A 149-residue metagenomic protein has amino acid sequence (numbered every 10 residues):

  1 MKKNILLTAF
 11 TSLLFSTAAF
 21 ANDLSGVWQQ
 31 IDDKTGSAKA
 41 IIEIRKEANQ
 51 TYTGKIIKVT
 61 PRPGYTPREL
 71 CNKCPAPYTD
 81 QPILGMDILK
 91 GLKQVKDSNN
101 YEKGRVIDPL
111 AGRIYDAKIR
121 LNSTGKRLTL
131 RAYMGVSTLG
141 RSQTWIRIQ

Functional and structural regions predicted by a protein language model:
M1-A9: Bacterial N-terminal signal peptides that target proteins for export
T8-S16: Bacterial N-terminal signal peptides
T17-A21: Sec/Tat signal peptide C-region and signal peptidase I cleavage site
N22-K39, R141-I148: K/E-rich alpha-helical interaction surfaces of small helical-bundle regulatory domains
Q30-A117: Central antiparallel beta-sheet cores of small beta-barrel/beta-sandwich binding domains
C74-D80, T129-V136: Short aromatic-glycine motifs in intrinsically disordered, low-complexity regions
G125-R127, Y133-Q149: Edge beta-strand at a domain terminus
